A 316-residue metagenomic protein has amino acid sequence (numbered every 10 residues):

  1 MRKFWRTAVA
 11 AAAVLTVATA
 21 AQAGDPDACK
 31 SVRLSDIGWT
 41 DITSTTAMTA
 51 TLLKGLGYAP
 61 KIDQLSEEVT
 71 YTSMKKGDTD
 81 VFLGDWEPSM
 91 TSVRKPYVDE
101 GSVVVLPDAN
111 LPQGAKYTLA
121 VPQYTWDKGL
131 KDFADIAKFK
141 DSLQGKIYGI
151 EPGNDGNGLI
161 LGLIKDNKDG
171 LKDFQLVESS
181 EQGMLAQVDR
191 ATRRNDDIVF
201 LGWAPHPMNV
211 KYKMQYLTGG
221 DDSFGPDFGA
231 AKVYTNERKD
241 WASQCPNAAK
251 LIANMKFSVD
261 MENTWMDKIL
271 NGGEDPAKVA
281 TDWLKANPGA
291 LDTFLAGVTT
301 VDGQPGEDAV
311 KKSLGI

Functional and structural regions predicted by a protein language model:
M1-A23: Gram-negative bacterial Sec-dependent N-terminal signal peptides
Q22-R33, K54, A137-Q144, F294 (+1 more regions): Immediate post-signal peptide segment of exported/extracytoplasmic ligand-binding proteins
P26-D41, Y58-D63, Q144-Y148, I252: Short, well-ordered beta-strand elements
K30, T40-D41, G162-R193, V199 (+2 more regions): An extracytoplasmic/periplasmic, membrane-proximal ligand-sensing/linker region
T49-L56, K140-F174, K285: Ligand-binding cleft/hinge of the Venus flytrap
T72, T79-G84, P152-D221: Ligand-binding pocket segment of bilobal, Venus flytrap-like solute-binding proteins
S102-P152: A conserved helix-loop-strand patch within extracytoplasmic ligand-binding domains of the periplasmic binding
K116-D127, A230-Q244, D267-K268: A bilobed periplasmic-binding-protein/Venus flytrap-type ligand-binding module shared by bacterial periplasmic
